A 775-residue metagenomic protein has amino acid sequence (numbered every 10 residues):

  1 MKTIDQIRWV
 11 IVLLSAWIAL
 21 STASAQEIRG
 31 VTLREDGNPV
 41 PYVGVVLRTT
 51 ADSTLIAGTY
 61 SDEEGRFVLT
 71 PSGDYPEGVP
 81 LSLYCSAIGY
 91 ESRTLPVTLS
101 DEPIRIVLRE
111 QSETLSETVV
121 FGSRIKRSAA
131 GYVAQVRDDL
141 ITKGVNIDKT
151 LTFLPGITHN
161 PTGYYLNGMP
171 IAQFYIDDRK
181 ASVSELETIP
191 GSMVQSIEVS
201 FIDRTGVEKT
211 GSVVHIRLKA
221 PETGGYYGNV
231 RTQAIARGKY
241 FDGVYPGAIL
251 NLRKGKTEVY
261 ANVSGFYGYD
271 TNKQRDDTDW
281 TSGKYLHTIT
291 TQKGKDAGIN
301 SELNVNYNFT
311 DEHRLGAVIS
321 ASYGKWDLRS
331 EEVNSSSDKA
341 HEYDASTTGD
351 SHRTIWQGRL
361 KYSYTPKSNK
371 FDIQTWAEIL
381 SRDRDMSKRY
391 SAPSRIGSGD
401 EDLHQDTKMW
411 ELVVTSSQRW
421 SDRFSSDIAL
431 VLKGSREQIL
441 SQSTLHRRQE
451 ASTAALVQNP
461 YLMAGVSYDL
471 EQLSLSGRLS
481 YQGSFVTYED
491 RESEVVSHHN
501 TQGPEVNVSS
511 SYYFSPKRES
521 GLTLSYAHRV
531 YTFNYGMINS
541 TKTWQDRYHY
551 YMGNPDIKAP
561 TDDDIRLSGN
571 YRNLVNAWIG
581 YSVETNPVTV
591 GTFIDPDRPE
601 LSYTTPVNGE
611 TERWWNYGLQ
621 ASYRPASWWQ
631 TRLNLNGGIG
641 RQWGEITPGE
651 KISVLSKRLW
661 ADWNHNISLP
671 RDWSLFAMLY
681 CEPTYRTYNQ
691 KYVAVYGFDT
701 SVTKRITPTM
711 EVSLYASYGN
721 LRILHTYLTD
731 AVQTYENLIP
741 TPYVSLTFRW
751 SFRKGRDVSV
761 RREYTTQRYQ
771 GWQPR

Functional and structural regions predicted by a protein language model:
V46-R48, Y84-Y90, E102-L140, N160-P161 (+3 more regions): Short, acidic, small-residue-rich periplasmic hinge/interaction motif at the N-terminus of Gram-negative outer-membrane
A51-L69: Short, acidic Ser/Thr/Gly-rich low-complexity loop/linker segments typical of extracellular and cell-surface proteins
E102-V107, E117, I147-T150, S184 (+3 more regions): N-terminal periplasmic accessory domains that precede and gate Gram-negative outer-membrane beta-barrel machines
D148-K180: Extracytoplasmic beta-strand/coil segments of soluble accessory domains associated with Gram-negative outer-membrane
F153, R179-R204, A248: Short acidic/polar hinge/loop motifs at secondary-structure boundaries that mediate gating or recognition
T188-I189, G238-Y240, T291-A297, T348-T354 (+9 more regions): Replace "Gram-negative outer membrane beta-barrel proteins" with "bacterial and organellar outer membrane beta-barrel
G298-W326, S346-V495, T501-T523, A527 (+4 more regions): Face-selective signature of the C-terminal outer-membrane beta-barrel domain
V530-T585, Y603-W615, R624, Y735 (+1 more regions): Outer-membrane beta-barrel signature, preferentially recognizing the C-terminal barrel domain of Gram-negative
